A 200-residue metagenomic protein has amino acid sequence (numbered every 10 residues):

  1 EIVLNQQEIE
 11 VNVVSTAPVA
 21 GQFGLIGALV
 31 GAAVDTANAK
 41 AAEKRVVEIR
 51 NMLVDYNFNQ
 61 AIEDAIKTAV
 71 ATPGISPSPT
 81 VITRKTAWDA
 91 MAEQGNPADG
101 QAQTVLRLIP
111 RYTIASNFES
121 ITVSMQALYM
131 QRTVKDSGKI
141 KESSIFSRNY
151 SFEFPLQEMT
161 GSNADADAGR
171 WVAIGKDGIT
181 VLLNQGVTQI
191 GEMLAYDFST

Functional and structural regions predicted by a protein language model:
E1-P73, S199-T200: A structural "domain/chain start" motif
I2-V13, P77-T80, T86, P110 (+4 more regions): Hydrophobic transmembrane signal anchors and adjacent membrane-proximal interface regions, especially in viral
V3, E8-E10, T113, T122-S124 (+1 more regions): Ser/Thr- (and often Asn-) enriched beta-sheet segments in non-cytosolic proteins
R50, V54-F58, I62, E119 (+2 more regions): Extracytoplasmic/periplasmic, Sec-exported soluble proteins
R50-I109: Short, solvent-exposed, polar/charged sequence segments at loop or secondary-structure edges
A90-I140, T200: Surface-exposed short loop/turn segments
K135-T200: C-terminal/domain-edge helix-coil "capping" segments
